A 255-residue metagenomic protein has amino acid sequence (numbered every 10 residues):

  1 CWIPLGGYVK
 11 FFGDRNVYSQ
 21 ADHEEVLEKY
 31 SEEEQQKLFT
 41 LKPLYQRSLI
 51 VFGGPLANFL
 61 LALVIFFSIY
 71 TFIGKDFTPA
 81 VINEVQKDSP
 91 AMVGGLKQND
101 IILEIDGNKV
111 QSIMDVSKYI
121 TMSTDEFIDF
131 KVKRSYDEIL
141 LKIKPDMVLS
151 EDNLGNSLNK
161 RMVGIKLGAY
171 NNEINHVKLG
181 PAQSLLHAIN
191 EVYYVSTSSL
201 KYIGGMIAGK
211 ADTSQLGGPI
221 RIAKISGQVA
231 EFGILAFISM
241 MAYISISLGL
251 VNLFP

Functional and structural regions predicted by a protein language model:
C1-L61, L167, I174-L179, S184: Membrane-embedded helix-turn/re-entrant segments that form the catalytic/gating core of multi-pass membrane enzymes
K29, E33-Y45, L149-L250: Functional transmembrane alpha-helices
L49-L60, M240-F254: Pore domain of cation channels
V64-F72, G249-L253: Hydrophobic membrane-targeting alpha-helices
Y70-F77, N153-N159: Gly/Ser-enriched beta-turn/beta-hairpin loop segments
G74-M92: Alpha-helical transmembrane signal-anchor/signal-peptide segments
A91-I113, V192: Conserved PDZ fold ligand-binding element
K97, L103-E104, K118-R161, K166: PDZ-domain C-terminal substructure recognizer with occasional recognition of PDZ-binding tails
